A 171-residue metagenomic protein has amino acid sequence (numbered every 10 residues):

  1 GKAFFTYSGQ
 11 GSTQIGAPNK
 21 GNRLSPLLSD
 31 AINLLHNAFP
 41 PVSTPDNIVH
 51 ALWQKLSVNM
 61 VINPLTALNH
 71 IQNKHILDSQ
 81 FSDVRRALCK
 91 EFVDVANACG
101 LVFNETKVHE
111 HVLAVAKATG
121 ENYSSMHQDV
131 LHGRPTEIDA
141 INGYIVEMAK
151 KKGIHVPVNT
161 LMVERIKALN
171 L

Functional and structural regions predicted by a protein language model:
G1, L28, V42, D46 (+5 more regions): Residue-level detector of functional hotspots within protein domains
K2-K55, A67-E105: Internal alpha-helical scaffold of NAD(P)-dependent oxidoreductase catalytic cores
H36, R86, K90-L171: NAD(P)-dependent Rossmann-like dehydrogenase/reductase catalytic/cofactor-binding core
N63-I71, A168-L171: Amphipathic C-terminal alpha-helical segment
